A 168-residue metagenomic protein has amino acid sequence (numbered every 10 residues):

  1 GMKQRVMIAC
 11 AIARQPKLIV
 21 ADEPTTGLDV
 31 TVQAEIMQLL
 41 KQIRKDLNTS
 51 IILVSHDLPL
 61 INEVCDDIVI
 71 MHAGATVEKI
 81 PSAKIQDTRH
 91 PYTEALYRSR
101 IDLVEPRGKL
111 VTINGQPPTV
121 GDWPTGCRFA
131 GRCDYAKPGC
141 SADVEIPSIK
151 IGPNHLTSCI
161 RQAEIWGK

Functional and structural regions predicted by a protein language model:
G1-M2: ABC ATPase "signature" C-loop motif in nucleotide-binding domains
R5, T31, T119: Short, electropositive, low-hydrophobicity segments enriched in small/polar residues
A13-K17: A short, proline-enriched helix->beta-strand linker immediately N-terminal to the Walker B motif in ABC-type P-loop
I19-D22: Catalytic Walker B motif of ABC-type/P-loop ATPase nucleotide-binding domains
L28, V32-G108: P-loop NTP-binding/switch modules centered on Walker-like glycine-rich loops
I80-K168: Charged, flexible cofactor/metal-binding loops and thiol motifs
